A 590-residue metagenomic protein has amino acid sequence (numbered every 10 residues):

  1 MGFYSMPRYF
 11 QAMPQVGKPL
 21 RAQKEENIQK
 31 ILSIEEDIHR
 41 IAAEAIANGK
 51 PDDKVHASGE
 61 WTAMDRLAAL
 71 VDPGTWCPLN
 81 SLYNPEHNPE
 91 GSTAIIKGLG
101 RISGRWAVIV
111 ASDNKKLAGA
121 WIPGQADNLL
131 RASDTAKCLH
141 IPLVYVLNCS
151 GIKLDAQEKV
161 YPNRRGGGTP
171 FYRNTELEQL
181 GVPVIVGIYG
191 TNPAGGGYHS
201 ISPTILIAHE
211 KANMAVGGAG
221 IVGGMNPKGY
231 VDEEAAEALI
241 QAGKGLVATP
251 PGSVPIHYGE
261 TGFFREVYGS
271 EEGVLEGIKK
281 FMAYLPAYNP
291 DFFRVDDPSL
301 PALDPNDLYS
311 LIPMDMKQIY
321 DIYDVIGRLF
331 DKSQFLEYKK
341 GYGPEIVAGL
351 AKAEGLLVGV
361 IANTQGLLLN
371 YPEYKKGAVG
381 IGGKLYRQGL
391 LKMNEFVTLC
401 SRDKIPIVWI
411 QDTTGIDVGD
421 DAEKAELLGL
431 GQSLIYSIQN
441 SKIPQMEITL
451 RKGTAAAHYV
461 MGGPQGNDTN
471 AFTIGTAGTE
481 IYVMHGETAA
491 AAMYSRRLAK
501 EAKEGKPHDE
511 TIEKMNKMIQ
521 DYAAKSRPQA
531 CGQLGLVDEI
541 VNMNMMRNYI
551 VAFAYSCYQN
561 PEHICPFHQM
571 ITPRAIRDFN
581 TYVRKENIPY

Functional and structural regions predicted by a protein language model:
M1-Y590: Ligand-binding clefts of soluble mixed alpha/beta catalytic domains
